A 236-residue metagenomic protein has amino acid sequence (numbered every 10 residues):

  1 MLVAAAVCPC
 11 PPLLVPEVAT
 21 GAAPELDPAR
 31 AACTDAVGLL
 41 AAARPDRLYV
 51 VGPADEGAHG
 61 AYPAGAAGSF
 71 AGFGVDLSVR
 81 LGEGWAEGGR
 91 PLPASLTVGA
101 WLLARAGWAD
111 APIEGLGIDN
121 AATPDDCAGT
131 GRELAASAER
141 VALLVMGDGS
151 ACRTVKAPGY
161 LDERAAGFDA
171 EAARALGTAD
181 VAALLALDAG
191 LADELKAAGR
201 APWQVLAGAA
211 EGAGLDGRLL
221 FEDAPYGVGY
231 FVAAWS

Functional and structural regions predicted by a protein language model:
M1-P91: A short aromatic-anchored loop/beta-hairpin motif
A29-A41, G99, P124-G131, W203: Short, hydrophobic/amphipathic alpha-helical packing segments that form internal helix faces or helix-helix interfaces
C33, V50, P112, R132-A135 (+1 more regions): Non-transmembrane, aqueous-exposed alpha-helical and coiled segments at domain scale
L81-G129: Cap/lid and interdomain-hinge subdomains that line or gate substrate/regulatory clefts in soluble alpha/beta enzymes
N120-D169: Active-site beta-strand/loop microenvironment that shapes enzyme catalytic pockets
G159-A186: Metal-dependent phosphoesterases centered on the DNase I-like endonuclease/exonuclease/phosphatase
L176-E222: Polyanion-binding loop/helix "lid" in catalytic or ligand-binding cores
Y226-S236: Short, basic/aromatic-enriched C-terminal tail that caps enzymatic domains
